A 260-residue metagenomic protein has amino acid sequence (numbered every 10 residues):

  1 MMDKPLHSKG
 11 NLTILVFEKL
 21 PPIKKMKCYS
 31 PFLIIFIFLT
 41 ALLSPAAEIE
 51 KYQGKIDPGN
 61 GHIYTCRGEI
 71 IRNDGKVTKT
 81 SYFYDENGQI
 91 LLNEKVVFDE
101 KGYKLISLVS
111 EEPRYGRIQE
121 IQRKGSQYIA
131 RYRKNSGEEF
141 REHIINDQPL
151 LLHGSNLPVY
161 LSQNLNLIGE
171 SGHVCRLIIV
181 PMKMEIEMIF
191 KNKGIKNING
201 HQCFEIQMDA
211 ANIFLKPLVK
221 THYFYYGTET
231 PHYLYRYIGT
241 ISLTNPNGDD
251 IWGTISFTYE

Functional and structural regions predicted by a protein language model:
M2-D3, K27: Position-driven detector of the extreme protein N-terminus
K4-L6, P21: Short, low-complexity intrinsically disordered segments enriched in A/P/G/S/L with frequent Arg, especially at protein
L12-L15: Short hydrophobic targeting helices and cationic amphipathic motifs that mediate membrane/organellar targeting
P21-F32: Bacterial N-terminal signal peptides that target proteins for export
L33-A41: Bacterial N-terminal signal peptides
L42-A46: Sec/Tat signal peptide C-region and signal peptidase I cleavage site
A47-G125, V174-E260: Acidic, serine/threonine-rich low-complexity disordered tracts
A130-Q202: Solvent-exposed helix/loop surface patches that form functional interfaces
